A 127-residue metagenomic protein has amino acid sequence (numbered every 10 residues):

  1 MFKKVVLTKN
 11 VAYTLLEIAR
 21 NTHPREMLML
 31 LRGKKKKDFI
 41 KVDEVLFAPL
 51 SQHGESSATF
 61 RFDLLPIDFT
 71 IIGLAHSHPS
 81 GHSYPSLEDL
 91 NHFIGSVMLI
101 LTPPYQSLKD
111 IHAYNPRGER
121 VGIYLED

Functional and structural regions predicted by a protein language model:
M1-I71, P79-D127: Conserved beta-strand-loop surface patch within small alpha/beta domains used for substrate/adaptor or ligand engagement
